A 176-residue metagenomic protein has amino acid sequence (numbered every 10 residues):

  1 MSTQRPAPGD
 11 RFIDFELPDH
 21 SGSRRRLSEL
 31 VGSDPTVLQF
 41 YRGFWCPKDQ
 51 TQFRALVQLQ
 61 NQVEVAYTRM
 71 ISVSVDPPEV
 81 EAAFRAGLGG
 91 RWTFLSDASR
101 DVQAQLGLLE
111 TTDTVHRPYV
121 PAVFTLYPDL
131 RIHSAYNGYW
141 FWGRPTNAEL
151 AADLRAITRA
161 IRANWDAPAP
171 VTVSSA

Functional and structural regions predicted by a protein language model:
M1-A176: Chalcogenol-based redox active-site neighborhoods
